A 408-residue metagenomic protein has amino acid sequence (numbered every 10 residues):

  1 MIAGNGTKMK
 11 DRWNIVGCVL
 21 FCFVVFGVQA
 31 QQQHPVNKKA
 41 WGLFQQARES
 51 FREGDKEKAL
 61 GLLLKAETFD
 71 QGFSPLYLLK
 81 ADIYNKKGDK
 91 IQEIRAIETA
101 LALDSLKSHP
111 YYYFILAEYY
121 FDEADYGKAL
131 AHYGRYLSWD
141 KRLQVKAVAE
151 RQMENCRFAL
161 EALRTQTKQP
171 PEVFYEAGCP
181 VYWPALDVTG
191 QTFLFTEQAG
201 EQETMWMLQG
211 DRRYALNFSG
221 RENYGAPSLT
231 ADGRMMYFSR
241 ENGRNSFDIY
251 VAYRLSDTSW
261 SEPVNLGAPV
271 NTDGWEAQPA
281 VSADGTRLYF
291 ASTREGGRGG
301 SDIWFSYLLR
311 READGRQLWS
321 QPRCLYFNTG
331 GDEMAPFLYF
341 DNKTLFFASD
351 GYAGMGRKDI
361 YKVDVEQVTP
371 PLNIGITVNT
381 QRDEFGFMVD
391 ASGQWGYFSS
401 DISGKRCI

Functional and structural regions predicted by a protein language model:
K38-F69: Alpha-helical segment of the N-proximal tetratricopeptide repeat
W41, P75, H109-Y111, V145-V148: Start-of-helix register in tetratricopeptide repeats
R52-E53, K86, D122, N155-A159: Register position in tetratricopeptide repeats
Q71, S105-K107, K141: Short coil turns that delineate tetratricopeptide repeat
L79, Y113-I115, A149-Q152: Canonical tetratricopeptide repeat
W139-I408: Short, conserved micro-motifs composed of acidic
